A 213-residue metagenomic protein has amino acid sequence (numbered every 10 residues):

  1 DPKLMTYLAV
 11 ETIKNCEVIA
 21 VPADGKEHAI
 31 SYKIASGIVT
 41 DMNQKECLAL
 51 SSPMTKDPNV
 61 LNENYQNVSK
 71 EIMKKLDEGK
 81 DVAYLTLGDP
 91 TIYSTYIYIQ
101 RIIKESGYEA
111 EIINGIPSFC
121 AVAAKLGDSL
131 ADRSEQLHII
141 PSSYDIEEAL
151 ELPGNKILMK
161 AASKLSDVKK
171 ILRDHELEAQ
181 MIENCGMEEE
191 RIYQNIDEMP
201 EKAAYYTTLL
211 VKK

Functional and structural regions predicted by a protein language model:
D1-K3, Y7-Y108, Q194-M199, T207-T208 (+1 more regions): Class I S-adenosyl-L-methionine
L8, E71, Y144-E148, D167: Short acidic active-site motifs
E11-T12, L76, Y84, S129-R133 (+3 more regions): Solvent-exposed alpha-helices and their adjacent loops that cap or buttress functional pockets in soluble metabolic
K26-H28, T55, P117-C120, M187-E189: Short gly/pro/ser/thr-enriched loop/turn and capping motifs at secondary-structure boundaries
C47-A49, A110, I139, A179-M181: Conserved beta-strand scaffold positions in the cores of enzyme catalytic domains, especially in NTP/NDP-utilizing
S52-P58, D145-E147, M187-E189: A short acidic, often aromatic-flanked loop/helix-cap motif at beta-alpha or helix-coil junctions that lines enzyme
T91-L152, P200: Class I SAM-dependent methyltransferase SAM-binding "motif I" and its flanking Rossmann-like core
L150-K213: A contiguous loop/helix-start segment that scaffolds small-molecule binding in enzyme catalytic cores
